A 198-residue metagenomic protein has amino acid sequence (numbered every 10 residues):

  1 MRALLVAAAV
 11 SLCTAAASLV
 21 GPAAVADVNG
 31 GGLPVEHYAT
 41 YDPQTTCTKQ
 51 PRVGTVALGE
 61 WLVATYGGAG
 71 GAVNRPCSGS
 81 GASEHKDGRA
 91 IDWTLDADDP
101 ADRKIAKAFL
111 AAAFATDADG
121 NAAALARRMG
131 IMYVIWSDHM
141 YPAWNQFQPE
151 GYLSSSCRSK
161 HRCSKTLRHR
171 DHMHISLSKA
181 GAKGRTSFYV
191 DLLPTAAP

Functional and structural regions predicted by a protein language model:
M1-A26: Secretory targeting and sorting signals
A24, G70-G71, S154: Polar low-complexity intrinsically disordered regions enriched in Ser/Thr and small residues
N29-P142, S176-L177: Secreted/periplasmic proteins that engage bacterial cell-wall peptidoglycan
F109-P198: Catalytic cores and adjacent binding grooves of peptidoglycan-active enzymes
